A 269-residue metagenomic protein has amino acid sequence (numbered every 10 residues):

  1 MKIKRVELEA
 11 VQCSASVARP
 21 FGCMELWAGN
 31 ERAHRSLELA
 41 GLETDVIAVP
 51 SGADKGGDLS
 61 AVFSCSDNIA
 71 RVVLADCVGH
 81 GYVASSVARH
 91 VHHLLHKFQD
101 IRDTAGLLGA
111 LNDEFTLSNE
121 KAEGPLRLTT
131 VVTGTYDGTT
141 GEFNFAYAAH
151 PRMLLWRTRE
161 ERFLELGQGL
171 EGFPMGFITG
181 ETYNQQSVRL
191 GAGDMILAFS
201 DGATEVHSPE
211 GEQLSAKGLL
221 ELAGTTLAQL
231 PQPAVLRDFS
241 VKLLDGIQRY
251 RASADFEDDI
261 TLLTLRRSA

Functional and structural regions predicted by a protein language model:
I3-L197, D245, A252-A269: … and, occasionally, acidic/histidine-rich disordered N-termini of signaling adaptors
V87-R89, G211-L214: Short, glycine/charged-enriched secondary-structure capping and boundary segments
L94, L222-T226, K242, G246: Generic non-transmembrane alpha-helical segments
R102-L108, A228-S240: Short, charged, surface-exposed loops that flank catalytic or proteolytic processing sites
L155-T158, H207-Q213: Cytochrome P450 core scaffold surrounding the K-helix E-X-X-R motif and the conserved "meander" helix-loop region
D201: Conserved catalytic-loop aspartate of Hanks-type protein kinases
T204: Catalytic/regulatory signature loops of cyclic-dinucleotide turnover enzymes and related class III nucleotidyl cyclases
L214-A228, P233: Divalent-cation-assisted or electrostatically stabilized phosphate/pyrophosphate-binding catalytic cores
